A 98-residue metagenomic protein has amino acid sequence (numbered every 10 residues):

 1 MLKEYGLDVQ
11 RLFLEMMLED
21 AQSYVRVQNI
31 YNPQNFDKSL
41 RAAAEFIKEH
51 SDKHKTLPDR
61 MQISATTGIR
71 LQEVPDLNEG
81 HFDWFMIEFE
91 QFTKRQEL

Functional and structural regions predicted by a protein language model:
M1-F92: Noncatalytic partner-interaction/assembly domains of nucleic-acid and motor enzyme complexes, especially the accessory
